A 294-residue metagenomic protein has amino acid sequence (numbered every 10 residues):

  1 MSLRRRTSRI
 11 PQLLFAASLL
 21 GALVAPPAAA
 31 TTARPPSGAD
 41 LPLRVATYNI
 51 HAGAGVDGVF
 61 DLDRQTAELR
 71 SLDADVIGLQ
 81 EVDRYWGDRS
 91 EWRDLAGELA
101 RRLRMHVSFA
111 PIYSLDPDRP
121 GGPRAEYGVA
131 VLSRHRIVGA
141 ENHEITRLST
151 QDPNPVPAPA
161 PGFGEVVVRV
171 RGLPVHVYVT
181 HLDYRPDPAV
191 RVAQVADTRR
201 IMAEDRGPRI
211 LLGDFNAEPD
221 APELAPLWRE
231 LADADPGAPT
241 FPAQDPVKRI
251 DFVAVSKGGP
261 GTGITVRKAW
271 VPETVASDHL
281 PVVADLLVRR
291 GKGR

Functional and structural regions predicted by a protein language model:
S2-A16, L20-M105, F109-E126, V192 (+2 more regions): N-terminal, active-site-proximal structural segment of metallo-dependent hydrolase catalytic domains
T31, P188-A189, A196, R200-R209 (+1 more regions): Metal-dependent phosphoester-hydrolase catalytic domains
R34-V45, A125, V129, S133-V138 (+2 more regions): Beta-strand-turn-beta hairpins that frame and shape the catalytic cleft of phosphate-ester-processing enzymes
L43-I50, Q65-S90, L132, V166 (+6 more regions): Active-site beta-strand/loop signature of hydrolases that rely on acidic residues for catalysis
Y48-H51, L79-V82, A110-S114, R134-H135 (+8 more regions): Active-site-proximal beta-strand/loop segments in catalytic clefts of secreted hydrolases
E98-R102, R124-A140, P246-G263, L286-L287: Conserved beta strand-loop-helix elements of the APE1-like EEP
D116-P120, T150-P155, A238-P242, A269-E273: Short, P/G- and charge-enriched loop/turn segments at secondary-structure junctions
G139-D197: Catalytic-adjacent loop/helix segments of enzymes that bind and process anionic phosphate/sulfate esters
